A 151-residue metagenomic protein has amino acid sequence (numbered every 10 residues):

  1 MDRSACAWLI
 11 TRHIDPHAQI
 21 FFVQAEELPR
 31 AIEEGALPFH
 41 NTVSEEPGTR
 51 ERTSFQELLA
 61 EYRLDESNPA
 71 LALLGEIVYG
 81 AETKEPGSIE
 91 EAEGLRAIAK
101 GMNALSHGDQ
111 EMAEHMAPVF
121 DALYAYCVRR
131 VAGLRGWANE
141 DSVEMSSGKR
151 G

Functional and structural regions predicted by a protein language model:
M1-I89: Polyanion-binding interface signature
E61-R150: A charged, amphipathic interaction segment
